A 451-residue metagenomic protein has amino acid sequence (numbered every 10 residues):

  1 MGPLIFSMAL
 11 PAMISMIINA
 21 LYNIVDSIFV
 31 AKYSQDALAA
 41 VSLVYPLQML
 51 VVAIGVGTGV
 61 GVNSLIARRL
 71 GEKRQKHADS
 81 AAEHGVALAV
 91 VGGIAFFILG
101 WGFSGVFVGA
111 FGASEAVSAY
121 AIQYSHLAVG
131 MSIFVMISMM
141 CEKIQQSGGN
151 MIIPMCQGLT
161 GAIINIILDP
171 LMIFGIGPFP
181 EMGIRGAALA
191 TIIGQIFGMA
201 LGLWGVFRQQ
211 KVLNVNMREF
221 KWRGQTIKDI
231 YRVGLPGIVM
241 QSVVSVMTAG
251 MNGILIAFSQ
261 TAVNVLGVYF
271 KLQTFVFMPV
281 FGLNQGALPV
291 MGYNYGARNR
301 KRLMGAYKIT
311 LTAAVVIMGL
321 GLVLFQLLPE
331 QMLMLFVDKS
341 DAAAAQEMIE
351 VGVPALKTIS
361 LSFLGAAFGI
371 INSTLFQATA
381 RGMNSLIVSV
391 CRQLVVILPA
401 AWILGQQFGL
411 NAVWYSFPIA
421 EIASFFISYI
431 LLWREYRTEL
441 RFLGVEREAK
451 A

Functional and structural regions predicted by a protein language model:
M1-A9, I66-I133, F179-L235, M291-L361 (+1 more regions): Short alpha-helical transmembrane segments in multi-pass integral membrane proteins
M1-I28, K32-Y33, M49-G61, L65 (+7 more regions): N-terminal transmembrane alpha-helices
S7-D26, L127, G161, G194-G198 (+3 more regions): Transmembrane helical elements of multi-pass membrane transporters/channels
I17, L21-A39, V108-E115, L171-M182 (+5 more regions): Helix-terminus/linker motif at the lipid-water interface of multi-pass membrane proteins
Q35-P46, A121, S125, A188 (+2 more regions): Small-residue hotspots at the loop-to-helix junctions and early N-terminal turns of transmembrane alpha-helices
L38-I98, V135-P154, N252, V265-P329 (+1 more regions): Small-residue-rich hydrophobic transmembrane alpha-helices
L50-A53, N165-P170, M199-L203, F275-M278 (+3 more regions): Hydrophobic transmembrane alpha-helices of multi-pass small-molecule transporters
G59, N63, A128-Q146, P154-A162 (+6 more regions): Short runs within selected transmembrane alpha-helices of multi-pass transporters and secretion channels
